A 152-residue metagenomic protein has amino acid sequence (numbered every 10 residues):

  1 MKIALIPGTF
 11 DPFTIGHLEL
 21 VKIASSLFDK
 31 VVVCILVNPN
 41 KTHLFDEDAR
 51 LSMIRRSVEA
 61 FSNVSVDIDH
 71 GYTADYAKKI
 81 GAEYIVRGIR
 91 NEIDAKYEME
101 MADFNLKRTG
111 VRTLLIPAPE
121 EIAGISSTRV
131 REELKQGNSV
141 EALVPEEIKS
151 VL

Functional and structural regions predicted by a protein language model:
M1-L152: Nucleotidyltransferase catalytic core that binds NTPs
